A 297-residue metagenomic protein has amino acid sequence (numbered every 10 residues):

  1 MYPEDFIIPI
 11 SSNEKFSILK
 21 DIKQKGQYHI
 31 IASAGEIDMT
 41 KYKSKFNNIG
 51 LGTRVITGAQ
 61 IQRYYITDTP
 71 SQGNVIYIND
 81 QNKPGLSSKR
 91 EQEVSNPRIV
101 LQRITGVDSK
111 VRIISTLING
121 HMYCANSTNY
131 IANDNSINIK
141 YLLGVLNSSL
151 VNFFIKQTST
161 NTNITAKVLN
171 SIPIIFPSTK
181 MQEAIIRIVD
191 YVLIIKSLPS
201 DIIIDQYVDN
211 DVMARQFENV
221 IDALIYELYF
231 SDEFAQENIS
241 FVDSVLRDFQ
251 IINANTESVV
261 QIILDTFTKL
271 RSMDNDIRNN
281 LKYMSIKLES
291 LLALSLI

Functional and structural regions predicted by a protein language model:
M1-D38, L51-A59, F176-I297: Non-catalytic DNA-recognition/assembly elements of restriction-modification systems
P3-E183, I297: Polybasic, glycine- and aromatic-enriched phosphate-binding surface used to engage nucleic acids
